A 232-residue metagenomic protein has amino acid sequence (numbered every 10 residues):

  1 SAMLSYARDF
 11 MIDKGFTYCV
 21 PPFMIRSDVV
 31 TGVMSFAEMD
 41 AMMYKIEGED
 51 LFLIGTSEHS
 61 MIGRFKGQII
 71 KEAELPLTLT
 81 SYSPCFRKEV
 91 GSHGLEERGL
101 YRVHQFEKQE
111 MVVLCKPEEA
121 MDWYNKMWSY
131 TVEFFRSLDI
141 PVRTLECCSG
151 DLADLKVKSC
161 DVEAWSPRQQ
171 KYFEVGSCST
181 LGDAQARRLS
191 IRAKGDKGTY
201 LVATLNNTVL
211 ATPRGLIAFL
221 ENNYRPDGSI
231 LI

Functional and structural regions predicted by a protein language model:
S1-I232: TRNA-recognition modules of translation machinery and tRNA-sensing kinases, especially anticodon-binding
